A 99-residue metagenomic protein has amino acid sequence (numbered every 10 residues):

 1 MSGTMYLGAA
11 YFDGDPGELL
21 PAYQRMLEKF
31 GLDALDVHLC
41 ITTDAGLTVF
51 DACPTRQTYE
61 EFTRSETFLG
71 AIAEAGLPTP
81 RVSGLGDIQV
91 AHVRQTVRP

Functional and structural regions predicted by a protein language model:
M1-F50, P54-E66, G76-P99: Short S/T/G/P-rich N-terminal loop/turn motif that feeds into the first structured element of a domain
G70-E74: Mid-chain, well-packed structural core segment of small domains
